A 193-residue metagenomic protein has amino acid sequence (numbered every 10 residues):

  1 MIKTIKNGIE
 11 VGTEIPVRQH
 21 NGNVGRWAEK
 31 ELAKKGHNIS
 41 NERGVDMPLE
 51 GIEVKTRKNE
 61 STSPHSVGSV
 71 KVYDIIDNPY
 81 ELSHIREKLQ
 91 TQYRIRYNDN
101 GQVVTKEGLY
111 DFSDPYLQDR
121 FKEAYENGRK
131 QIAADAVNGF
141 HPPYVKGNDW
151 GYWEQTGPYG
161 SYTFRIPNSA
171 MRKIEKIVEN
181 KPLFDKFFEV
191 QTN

Functional and structural regions predicted by a protein language model:
M1-E50, T56-N193: Nucleic-acid endonuclease domains
